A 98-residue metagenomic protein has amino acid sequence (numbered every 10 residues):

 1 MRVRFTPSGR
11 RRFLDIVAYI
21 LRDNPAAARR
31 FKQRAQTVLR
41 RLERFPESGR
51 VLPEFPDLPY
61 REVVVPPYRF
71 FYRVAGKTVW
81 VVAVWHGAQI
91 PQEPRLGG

Functional and structural regions predicted by a protein language model:
R2-Y60, T78, Q92, L96-G98: Basic, Lys/Arg-enriched alpha-helical interface segments
V65-G98: Enriched for short, Lys/Arg-rich terminal
